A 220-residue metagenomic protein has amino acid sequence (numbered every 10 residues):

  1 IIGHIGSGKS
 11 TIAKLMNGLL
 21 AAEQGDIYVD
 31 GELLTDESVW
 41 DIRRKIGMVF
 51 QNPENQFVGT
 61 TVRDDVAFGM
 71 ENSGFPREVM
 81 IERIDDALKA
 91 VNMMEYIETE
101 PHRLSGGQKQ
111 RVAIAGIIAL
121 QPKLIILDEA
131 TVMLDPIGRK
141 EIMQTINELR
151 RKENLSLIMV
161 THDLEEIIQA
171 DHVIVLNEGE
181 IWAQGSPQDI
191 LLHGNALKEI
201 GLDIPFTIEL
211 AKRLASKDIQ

Functional and structural regions predicted by a protein language model:
N17: Helix-to-loop junction immediately C-terminal to a conserved catalytic motif
G25-L33, I42: Conserved ABC transporter NBD signature motif
E78-Y96: Conserved ABC ATPase "signature" region
E100-L104, Q108: Conserved ABC ATPase signature
Q121: Conserved catalytic motifs of ABC-family nucleotide-binding domains
I125-D128: Catalytic Walker B motif of ABC-type/P-loop ATPase nucleotide-binding domains
